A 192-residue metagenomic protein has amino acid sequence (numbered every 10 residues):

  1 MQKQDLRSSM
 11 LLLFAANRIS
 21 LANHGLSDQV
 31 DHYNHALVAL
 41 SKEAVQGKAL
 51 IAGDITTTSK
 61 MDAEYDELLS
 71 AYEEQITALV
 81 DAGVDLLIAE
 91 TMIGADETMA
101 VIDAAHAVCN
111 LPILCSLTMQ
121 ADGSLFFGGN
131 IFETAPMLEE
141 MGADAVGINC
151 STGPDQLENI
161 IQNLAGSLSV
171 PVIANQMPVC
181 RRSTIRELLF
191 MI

Functional and structural regions predicted by a protein language model:
M1-I192: Domain-level signal for soluble alpha/beta catalytic cores
